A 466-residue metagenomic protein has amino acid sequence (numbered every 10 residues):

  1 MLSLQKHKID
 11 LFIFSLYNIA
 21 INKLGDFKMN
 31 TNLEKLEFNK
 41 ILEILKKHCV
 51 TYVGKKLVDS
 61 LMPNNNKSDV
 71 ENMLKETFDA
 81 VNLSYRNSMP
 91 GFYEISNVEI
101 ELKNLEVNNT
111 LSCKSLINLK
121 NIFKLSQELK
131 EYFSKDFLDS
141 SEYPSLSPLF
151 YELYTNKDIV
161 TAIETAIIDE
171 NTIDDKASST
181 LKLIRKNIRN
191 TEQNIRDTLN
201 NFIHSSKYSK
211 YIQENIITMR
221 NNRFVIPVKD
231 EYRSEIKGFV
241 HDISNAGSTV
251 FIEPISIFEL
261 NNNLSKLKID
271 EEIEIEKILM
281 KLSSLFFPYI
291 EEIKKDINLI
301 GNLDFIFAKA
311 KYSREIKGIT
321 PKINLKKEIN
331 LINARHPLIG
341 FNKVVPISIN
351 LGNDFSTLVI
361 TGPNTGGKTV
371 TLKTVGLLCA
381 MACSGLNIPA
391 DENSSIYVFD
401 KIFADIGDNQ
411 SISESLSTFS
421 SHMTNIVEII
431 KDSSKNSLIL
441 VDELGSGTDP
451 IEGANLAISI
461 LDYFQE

Functional and structural regions predicted by a protein language model:
D10-K176, T180, I184, Y289-E292 (+2 more regions): Conserved amphipathic alpha-helical "coupling/scaffold" segments that transmit conformational changes between domains
Y154-N171, E259-M280: Extended, charged coiled-coil "arm/hinge" scaffolds of SMC/Rad50-like chromosome-maintenance ATPases and other large
L183-Y232: Extended, Lys/Arg-enriched charged tracts that mediate electrostatic binding to polyanionic substrates
I184, I188-T191, L267, E271-I278 (+1 more regions): Intracellular alpha-helical coupling/juxtamembrane segments of multi-pass membrane proteins
I203-R220, A310-N333: Long, charged, glycine-rich C-terminal linkers/tails
R220-F251, N261, N324-P346: SMC-family hinge/dimerization module
E253, L303, D442: Residue-level signal for inorganic ion chemistry
I316-I319, N324-E466: ATPase nucleotide-binding head domains, primarily ABC-like/P-loop NTPase cores
